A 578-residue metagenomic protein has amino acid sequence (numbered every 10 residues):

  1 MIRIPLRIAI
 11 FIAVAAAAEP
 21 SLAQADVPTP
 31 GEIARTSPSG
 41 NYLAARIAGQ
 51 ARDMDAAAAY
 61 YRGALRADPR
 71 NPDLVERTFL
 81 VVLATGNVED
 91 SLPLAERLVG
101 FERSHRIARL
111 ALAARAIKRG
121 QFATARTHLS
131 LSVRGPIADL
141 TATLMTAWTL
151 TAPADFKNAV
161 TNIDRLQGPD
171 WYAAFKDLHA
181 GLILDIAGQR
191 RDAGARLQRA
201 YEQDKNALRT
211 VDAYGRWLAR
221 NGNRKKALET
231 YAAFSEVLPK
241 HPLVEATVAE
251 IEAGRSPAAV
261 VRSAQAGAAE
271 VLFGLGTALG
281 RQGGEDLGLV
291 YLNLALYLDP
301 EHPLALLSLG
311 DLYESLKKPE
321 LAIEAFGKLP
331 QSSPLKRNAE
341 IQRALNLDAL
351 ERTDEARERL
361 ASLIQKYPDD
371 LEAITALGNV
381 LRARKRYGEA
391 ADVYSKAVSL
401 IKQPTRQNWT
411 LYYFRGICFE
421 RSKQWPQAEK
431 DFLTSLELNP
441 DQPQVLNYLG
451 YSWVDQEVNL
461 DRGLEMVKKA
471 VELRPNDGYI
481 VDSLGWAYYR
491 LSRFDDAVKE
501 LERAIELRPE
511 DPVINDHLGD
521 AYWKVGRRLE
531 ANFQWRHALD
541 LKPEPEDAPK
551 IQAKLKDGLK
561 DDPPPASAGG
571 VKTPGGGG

Functional and structural regions predicted by a protein language model:
D26-G40, Q167-Y172, S256-V271, K402-W409: TPR-adjacent "capping" and linker segments in tetratricopeptide-repeat scaffold/adaptor proteins
I33, A67, G100-E102, R134-P136 (+11 more regions): Structural marker of alpha-solenoid helical repeat scaffolds
R46, L80, A114, W148 (+11 more regions): Residue-level recognition of tetratricopeptide repeat
G49, L83, I117, T151 (+10 more regions): Position-specific recognition of the canonical hydrophobic site in helix A of tetratricopeptide repeat
R77-T78, A111, M145, H179 (+11 more regions): Canonical tetratricopeptide repeat
